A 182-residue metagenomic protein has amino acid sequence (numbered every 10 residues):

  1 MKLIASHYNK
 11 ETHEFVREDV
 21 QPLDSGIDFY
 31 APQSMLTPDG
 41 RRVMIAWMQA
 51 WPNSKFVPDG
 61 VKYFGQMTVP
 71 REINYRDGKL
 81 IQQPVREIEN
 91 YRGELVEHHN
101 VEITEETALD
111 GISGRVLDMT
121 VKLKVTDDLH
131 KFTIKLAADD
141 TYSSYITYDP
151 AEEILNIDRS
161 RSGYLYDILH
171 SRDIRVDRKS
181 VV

Functional and structural regions predicted by a protein language model:
K2-A5, V69: Structural motif
K10, F15, D19-I27, Q33-V182: Beta-rich accessory regions
